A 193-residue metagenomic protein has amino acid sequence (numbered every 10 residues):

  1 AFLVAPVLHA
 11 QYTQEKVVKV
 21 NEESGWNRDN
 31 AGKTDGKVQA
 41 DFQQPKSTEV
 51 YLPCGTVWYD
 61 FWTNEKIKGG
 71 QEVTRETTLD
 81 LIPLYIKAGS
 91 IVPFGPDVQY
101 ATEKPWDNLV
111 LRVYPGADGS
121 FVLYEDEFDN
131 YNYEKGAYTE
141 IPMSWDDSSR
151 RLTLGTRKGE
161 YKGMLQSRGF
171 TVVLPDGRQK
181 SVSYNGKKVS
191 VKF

Functional and structural regions predicted by a protein language model:
V4-A10: Sec/Tat signal peptide C-region and signal peptidase I cleavage site
Q11-D35: N-terminal pre-domain segments of enzymes
K33-G155, E160-D176, G186: Catalytic core of carbohydrate-active enzymes
R178-F193: Intrinsically disordered, low-complexity linkers and stems that provide flexible hinges in membrane-associated
